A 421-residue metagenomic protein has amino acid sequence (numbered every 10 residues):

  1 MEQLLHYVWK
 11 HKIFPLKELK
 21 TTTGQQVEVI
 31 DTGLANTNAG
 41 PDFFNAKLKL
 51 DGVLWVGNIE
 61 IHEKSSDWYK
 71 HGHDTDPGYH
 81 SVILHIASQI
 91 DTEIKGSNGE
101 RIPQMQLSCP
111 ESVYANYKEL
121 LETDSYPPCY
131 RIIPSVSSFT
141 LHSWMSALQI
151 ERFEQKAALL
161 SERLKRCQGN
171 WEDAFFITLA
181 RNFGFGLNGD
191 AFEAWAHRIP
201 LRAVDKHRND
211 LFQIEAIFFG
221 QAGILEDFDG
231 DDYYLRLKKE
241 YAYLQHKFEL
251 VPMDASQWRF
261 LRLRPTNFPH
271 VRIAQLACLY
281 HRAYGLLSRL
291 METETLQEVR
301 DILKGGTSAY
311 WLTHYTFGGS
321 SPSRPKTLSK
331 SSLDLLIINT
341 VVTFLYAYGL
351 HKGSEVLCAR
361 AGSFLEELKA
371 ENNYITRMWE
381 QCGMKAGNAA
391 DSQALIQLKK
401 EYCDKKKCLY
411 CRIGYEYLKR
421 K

Functional and structural regions predicted by a protein language model:
M1-H6: N-terminal "leader" segments that precede or initiate the main folded domain
Y7-S66: N-terminal ordered "arm"
A39, D76, C411: Short, structured segments at the rim of ligand-binding sites
D42, A46-E93, N98: A broadly used, surface-exposed interaction patch
S65-D67, I90-T92, E111-V113, F185 (+2 more regions): Short loop/turn segments at secondary-structure transitions that flank enzyme active sites
H80-V82, I86-W144: Compact, glycine/acidic-enriched structural inserts
L148-A394, K407: Hydrophobic, aromatic-lined core segments that form the binding pocket/scaffold for planar heteroaromatic ligands
Q393-K421: Cysteine-cluster motifs in flexible loop/terminal segments that predominantly coordinate metals
